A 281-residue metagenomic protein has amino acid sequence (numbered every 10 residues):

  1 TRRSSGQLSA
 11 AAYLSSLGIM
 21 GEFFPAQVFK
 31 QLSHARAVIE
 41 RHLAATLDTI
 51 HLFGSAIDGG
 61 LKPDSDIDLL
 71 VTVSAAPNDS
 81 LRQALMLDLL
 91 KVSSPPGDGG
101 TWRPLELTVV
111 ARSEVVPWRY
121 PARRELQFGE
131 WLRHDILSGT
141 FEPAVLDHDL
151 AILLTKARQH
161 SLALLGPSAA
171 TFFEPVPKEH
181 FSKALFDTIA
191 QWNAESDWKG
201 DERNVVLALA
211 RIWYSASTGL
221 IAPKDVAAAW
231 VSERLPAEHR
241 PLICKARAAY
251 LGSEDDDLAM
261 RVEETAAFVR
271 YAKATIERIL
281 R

Functional and structural regions predicted by a protein language model:
T1-I19: N-terminal amphipathic/basic-hydrophobic helices that include classical n-h-c signal peptides and signal-anchor
Y13-I50, S80-M86, R281: Helical scaffold of the NTase/Pol beta-like nucleotidyltransferase catalytic core
G18-M20, L87-K199, V206: Conserved NTP/Mg2+-binding pocket subregion across the NTase superfamily
M20-E22, V71, G252-D256: Glycine- and acidic
A35-L43, L89-G97, I276: Hydrophobic, Leu/Ile/Phe/Ala-enriched alpha-helical segments that form helix-helix packing faces
I50-K91, P95, P104-R112: Catalytic metal-binding acidic patch
I57-D58, E114-V115, R211-Y214: Short, solvent-exposed loop/turn segments at secondary-structure junctions
A151-T155, A163-R281: Nucleotidyltransferase catalytic cores
